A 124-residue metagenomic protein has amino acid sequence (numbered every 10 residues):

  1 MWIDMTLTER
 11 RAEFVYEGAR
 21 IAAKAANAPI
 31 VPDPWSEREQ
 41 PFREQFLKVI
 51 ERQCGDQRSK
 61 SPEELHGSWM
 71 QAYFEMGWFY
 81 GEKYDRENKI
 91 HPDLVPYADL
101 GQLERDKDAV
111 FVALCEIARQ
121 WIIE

Functional and structural regions predicted by a protein language model:
M1-E124: Alpha-helical propensity feature that highlights long, continuous alpha-helices across diverse contexts
